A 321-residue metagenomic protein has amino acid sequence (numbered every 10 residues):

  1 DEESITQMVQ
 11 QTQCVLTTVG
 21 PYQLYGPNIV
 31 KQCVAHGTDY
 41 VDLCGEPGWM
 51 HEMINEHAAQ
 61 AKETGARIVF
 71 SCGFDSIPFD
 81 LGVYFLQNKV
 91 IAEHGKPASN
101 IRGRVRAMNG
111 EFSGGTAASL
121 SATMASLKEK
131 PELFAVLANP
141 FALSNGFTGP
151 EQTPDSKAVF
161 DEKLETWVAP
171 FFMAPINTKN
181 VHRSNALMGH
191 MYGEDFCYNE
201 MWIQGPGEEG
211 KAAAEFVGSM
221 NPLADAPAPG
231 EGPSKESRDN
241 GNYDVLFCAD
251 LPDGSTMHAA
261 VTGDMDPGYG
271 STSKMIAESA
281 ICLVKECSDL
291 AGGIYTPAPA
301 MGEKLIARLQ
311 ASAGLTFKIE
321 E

Functional and structural regions predicted by a protein language model:
D1-C14, T18-L24: Conserved Rossmann-fold cofactor-binding substructure of NAD(P)-dependent oxidoreductases
P21, V30-M50: ADP-ribose/adenylate-binding Rossmann-like module
I29-C33, H57, A61, L309-Q310: A generic structural signal for well-ordered alpha-helical segments
C44-A66: Rossmann-fold NAD(P)-binding glycine/threonine-rich loop
P47-W49, G73-D80, E111: Gly/Ser/Thr-rich loops at beta-strand to alpha-helix junctions that form or flank small-molecule/cofactor-binding
E63, S76, N88-E321: C-terminal catalytic/substrate-binding lobe primarily of soluble NAD(P)-dependent oxidoreductases
